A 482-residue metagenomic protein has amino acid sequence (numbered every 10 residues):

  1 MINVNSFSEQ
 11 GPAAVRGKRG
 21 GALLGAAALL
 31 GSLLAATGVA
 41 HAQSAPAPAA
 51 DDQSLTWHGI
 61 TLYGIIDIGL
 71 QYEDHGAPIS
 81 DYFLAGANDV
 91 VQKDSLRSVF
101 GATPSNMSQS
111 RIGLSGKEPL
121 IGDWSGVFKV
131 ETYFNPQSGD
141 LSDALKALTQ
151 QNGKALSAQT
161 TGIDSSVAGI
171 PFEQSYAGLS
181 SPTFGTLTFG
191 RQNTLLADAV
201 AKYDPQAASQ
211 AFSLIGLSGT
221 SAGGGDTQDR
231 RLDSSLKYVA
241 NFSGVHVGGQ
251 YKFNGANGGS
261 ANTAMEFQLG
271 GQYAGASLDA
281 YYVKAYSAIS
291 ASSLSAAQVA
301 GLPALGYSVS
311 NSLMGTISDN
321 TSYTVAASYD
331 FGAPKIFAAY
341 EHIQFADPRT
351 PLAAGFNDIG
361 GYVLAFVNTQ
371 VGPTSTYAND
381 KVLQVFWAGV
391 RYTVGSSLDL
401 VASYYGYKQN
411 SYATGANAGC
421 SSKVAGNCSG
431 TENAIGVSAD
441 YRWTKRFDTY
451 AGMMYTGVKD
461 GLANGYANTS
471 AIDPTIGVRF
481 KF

Functional and structural regions predicted by a protein language model:
M1-D81: N-terminal periplasmic/intermembrane-space "pro-region" immediately following the signal or transit peptide
I2-N5, Y441-W443, T469-F482: Outer-membrane beta-barrel "beta-signal"
L55-Y72, R97-A256, A261-T263, L269-S277: Outer membrane beta-barrel
G64-Y72, V130-T132, R191, G249-F253 (+6 more regions): Transmembrane beta-barrel strands of outer-membrane/channel proteins
G69-E73, K129, Y133-Q137, T194-D198 (+6 more regions): Structural signature of outer-membrane beta-barrel domains
G113-S115, Y176-L179, K237-V239, Q268-G270 (+4 more regions): Outer-membrane beta-barrel architecture
W124, T183-L187, G244-G249, G275-A280 (+3 more regions): Repeated loop/turn-to-beta-strand initiation elements of outer-membrane beta-barrel proteins
E266-S429, N433-A434: Detector for outer-membrane/organellar transmembrane beta-barrel domains, recognizing the amphipathic beta-strand
